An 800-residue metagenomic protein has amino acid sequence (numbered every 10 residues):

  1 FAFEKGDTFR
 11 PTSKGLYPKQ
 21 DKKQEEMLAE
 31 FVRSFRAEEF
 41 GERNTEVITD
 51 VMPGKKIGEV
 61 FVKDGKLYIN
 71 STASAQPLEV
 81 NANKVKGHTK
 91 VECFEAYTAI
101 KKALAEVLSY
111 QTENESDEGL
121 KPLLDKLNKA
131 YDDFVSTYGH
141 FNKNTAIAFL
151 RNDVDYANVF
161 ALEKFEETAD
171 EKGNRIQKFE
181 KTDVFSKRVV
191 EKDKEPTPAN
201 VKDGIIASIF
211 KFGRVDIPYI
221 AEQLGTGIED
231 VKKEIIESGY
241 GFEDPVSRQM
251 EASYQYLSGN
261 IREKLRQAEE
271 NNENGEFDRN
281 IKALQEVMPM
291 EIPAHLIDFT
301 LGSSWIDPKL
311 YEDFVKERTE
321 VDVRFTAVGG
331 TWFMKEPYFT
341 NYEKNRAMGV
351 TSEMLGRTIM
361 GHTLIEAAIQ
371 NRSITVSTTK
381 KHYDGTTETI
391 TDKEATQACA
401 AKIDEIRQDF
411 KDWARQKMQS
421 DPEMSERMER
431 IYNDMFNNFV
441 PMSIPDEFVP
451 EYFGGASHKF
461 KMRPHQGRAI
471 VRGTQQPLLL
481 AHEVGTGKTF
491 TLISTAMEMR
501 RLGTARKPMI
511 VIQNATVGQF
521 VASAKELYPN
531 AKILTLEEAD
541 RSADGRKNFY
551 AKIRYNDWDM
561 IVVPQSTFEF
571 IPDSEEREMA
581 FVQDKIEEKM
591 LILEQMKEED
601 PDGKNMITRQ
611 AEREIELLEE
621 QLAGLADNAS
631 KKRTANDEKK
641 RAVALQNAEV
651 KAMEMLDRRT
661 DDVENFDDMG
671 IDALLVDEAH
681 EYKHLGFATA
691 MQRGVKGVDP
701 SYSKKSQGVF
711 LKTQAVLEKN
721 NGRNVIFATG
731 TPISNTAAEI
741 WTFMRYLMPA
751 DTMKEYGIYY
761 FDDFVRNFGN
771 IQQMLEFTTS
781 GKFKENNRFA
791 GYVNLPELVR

Functional and structural regions predicted by a protein language model:
P18-Q20, E25-N438, P529, I553-I561 (+2 more regions): Charged, low-complexity intrinsically disordered regions
F439-A481: Conserved pre-motif I regulatory segment
V471, G518-Y528, N548, P572 (+1 more regions): Short amphipathic alpha-helical segment within the helicase RecA-like ATPase core that mediates nucleic-acid
V471-Q476, T486-T504, K712-L717, L747: Walker A/P-loop NTP-binding motif
L478-E483, M509, I726-F727: Short hydrophobic/aromatic beta-strand immediately N-terminal to the Walker A/P-loop
T491-A522, K719-R723: Conserved SF1/SF2 helicase motif Ia
N530-I533, E537-A539, Q583-A635, A673 (+1 more regions): Conserved P-loop NTPase motor "coupling/switch" region that bridges the ATPase
L536-G545, P564-F570: Conserved helicase motor
